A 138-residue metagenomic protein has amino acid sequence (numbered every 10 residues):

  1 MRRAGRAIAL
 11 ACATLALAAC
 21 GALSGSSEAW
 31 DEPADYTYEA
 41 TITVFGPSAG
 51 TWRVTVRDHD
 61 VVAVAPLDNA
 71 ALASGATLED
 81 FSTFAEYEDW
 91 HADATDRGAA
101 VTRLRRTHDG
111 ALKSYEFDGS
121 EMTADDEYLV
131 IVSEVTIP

Functional and structural regions predicted by a protein language model:
M1-C12: Bacterial N-terminal signal peptides that target proteins for export
A16-A19: C-terminal motif of bacterial Sec signal peptides marking the signal peptidase cleavage site
G21-S24: Bacterial signal peptide processing site
E32-I42: A short, Trp-centered hydrophobic/proline-enriched beta-strand micro-motif
A40-P66: Short, surface-exposed binding/anchoring microloops in extracellular/periplasmic proteins
P47-W52, A99, A124-V130: Short, surface-exposed coil-to-beta transition loops
R57-T102: Mature extracytoplasmic domains of secretory-pathway proteins
L112-L129: Short, exposed beta-strand-loop hairpins at the edges of beta-sheets in extracellular/periplasmic proteins
